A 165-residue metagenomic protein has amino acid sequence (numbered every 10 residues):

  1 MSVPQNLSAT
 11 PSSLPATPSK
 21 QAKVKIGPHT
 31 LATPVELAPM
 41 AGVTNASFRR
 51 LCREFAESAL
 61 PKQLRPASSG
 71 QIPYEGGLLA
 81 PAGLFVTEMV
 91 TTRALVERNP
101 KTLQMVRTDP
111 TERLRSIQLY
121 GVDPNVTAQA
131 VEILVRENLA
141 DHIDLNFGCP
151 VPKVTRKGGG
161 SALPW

Functional and structural regions predicted by a protein language model:
S2-L7, P11-A38, R50: N-terminal amphipathic alpha-helix/helix-capping segment at the start of soluble metabolic enzymes
P18-K25, M40-E137: Glycine-rich, positively charged N-terminal anion/phosphate-binding segment
T33, R113-R115, D141: A generic structural signal for short beta-strands and their flanking turns/coil linkers
V43, V122, C149, G159-S161: Gly/Ser/Thr-rich helix-start
T87, H142-V151: Non-cysteine beta-strand/loop elements that form the S-adenosyl-L-methionine
R113, P152-W165: Glycine-rich tight-turn/loop motif centered on a GG-T
